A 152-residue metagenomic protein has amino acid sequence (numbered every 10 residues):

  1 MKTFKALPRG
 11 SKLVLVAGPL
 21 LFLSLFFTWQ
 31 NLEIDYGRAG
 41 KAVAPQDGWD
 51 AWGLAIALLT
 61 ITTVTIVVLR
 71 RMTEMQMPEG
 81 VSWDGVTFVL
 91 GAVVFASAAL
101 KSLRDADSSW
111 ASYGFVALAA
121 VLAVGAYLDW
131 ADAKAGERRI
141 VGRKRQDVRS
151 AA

Functional and structural regions predicted by a protein language model:
M1-A152: Compact integral membrane and secretory-pathway proteins
